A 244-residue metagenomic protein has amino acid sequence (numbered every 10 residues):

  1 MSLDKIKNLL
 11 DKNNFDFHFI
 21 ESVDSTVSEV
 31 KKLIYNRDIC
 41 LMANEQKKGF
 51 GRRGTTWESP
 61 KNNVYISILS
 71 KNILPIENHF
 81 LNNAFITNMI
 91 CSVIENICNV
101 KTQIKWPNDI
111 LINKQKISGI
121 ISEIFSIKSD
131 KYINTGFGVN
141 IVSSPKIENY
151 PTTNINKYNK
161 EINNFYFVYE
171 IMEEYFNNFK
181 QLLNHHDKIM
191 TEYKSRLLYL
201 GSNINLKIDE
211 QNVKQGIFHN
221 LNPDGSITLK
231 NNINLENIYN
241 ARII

Functional and structural regions predicted by a protein language model:
M1-N96: N-terminal lobe of the biotin/lipoate ligase/transferase fold
K12-D16, L74-T102, I112-I244: Long, positively charged amphipathic alpha-helical accessory segments at protein N-termini or as interdomain linkers
E21, I104-W106: Short loop/edge segments at beta-strand edges and connector loops that shape dinucleotide/nucleotide cofactor-binding
D109: Conserved active-site carboxylates
